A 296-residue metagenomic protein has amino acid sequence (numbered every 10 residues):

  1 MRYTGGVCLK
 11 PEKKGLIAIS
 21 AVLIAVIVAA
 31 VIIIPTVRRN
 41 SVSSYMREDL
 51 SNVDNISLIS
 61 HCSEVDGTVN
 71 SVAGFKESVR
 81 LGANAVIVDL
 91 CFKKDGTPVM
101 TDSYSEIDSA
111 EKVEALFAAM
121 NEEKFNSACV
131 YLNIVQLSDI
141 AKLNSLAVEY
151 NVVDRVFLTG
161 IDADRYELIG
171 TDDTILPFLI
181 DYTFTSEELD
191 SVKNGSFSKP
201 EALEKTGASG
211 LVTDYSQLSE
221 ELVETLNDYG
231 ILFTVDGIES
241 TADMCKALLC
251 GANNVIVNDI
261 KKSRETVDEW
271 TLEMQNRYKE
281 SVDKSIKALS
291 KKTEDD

Functional and structural regions predicted by a protein language model:
R2-G6, K10-D296: Phosphate-group recognition and catalysis centered on beta-loop-alpha active-site segments
